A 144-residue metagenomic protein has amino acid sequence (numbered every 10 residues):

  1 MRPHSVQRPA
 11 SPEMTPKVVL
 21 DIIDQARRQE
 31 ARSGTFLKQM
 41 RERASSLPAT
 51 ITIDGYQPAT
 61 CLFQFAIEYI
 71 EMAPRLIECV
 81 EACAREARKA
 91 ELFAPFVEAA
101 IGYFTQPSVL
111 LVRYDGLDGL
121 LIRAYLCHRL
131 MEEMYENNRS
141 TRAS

Functional and structural regions predicted by a protein language model:
M1-F96, Y125-H128, E132-S144: Terminal, membrane-proximal amphipathic helices and intrinsically disordered targeting/regulatory segments
A90-R129: Membrane-inserting effector segments that mediate pore formation, membrane fusion, or transient membrane insertion
